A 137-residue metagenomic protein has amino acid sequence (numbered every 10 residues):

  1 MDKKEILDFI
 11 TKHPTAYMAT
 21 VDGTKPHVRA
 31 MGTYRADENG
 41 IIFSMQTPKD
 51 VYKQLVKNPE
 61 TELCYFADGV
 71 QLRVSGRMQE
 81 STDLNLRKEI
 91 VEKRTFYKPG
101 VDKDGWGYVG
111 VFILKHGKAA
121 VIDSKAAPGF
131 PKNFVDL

Functional and structural regions predicted by a protein language model:
M1-K4, M45-P48, T95: Charged, amphipathic alpha-helical segments
D8-D22, T61-C64: A short, Trp-centered hydrophobic/proline-enriched beta-strand micro-motif
P26, G40-I41, Q71, A119: Hydrophobic residues embedded in beta-strands of well-ordered beta-sheets
A30-G32: Conserved beta-strand in the GNAT
Y34-G69: A short mixed-secondary-structure module that forms the rim of ligand-binding clefts
R73-L137: Charged, gly/pro-rich active-site loop segments
